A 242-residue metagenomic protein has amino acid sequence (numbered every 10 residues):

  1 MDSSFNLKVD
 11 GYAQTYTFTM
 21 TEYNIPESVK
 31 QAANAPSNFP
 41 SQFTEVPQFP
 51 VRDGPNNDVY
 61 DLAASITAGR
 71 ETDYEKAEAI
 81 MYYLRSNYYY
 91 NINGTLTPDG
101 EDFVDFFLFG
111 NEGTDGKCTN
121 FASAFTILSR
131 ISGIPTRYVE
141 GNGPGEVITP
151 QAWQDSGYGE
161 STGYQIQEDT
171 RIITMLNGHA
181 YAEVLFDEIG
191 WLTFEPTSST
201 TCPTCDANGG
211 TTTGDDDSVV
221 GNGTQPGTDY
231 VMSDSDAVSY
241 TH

Functional and structural regions predicted by a protein language model:
D2-E112, S132: Acidic low-complexity segments
F49-P55, T213-D217, G227: Short C-terminal domain-edge/linker segments immediately following a structured domain
D73, K117-C118: Charged, low-complexity surface patches
Y82, T119-N222: Hydrophobic/aromatic-rich core segments of domains that either
F106-G116, D169-I173: Short, contiguous acidic/charged loop-to-helix segments that flank catalytic cores in large enzymes
D217-A237: C-terminal low-complexity, Ser/Thr- and acidic/Pro-rich disordered "stalk" regions positioned immediately N-terminal
V238-H242: Conserved small/polar residues in nucleotide/adenosyl-binding loops
